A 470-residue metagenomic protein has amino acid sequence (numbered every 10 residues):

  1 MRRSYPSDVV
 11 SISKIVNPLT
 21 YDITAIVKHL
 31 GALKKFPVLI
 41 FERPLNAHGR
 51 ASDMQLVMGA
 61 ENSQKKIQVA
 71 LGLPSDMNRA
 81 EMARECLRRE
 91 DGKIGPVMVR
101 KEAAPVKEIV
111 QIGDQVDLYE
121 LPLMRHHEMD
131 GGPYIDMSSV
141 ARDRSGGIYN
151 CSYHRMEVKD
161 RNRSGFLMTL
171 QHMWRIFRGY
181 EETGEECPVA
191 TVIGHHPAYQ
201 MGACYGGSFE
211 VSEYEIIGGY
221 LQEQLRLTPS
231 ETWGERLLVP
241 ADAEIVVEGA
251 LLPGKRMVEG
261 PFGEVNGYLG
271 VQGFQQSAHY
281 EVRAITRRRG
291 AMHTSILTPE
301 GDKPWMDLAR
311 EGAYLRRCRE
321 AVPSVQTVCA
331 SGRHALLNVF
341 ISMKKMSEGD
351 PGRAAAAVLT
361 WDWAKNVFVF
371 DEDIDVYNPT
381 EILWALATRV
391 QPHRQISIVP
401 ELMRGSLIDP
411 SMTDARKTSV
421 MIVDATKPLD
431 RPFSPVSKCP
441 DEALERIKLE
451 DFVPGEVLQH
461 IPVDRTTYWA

Functional and structural regions predicted by a protein language model:
M1-H279, R283-A470: Extended, highly charged
